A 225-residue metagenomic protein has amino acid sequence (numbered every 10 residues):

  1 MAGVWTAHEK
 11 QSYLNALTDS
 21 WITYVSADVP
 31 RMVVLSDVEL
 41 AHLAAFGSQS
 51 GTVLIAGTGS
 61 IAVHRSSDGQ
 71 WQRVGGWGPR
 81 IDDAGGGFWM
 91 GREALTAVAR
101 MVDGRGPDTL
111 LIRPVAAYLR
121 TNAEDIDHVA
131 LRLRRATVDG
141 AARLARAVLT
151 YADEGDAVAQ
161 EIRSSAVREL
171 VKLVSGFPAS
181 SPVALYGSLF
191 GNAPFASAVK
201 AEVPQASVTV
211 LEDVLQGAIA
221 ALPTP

Functional and structural regions predicted by a protein language model:
M1-V25, R31-V34, L43-F46, R134: Short beta-strand-loop/turn "lid" adjacent to the catalytic site in phosphate-handling enzymes
A2-W5, A56, S175, F195: N-terminal loops that bind phosphate or other acidic moieties and the adjacent beta-alpha structural core
V4-W5, G76-A84, Q205-T209: A short glycine/serine-rich beta->alpha loop
W21, T58-V74, A145, A193-V203: Acidic-glycine-rich active-site phosphate/pyrophosphate-binding loop
I22-P30, E202-T209: Structural alpha-beta junctions
V34-S36, E212: Short loop/edge segments at beta-strand edges and connector loops that shape dinucleotide/nucleotide cofactor-binding
A44-T52, T96-P225: ATP-binding/phosphotransfer module of carbohydrate and carboxylate kinases, centering on a glycine-rich
Q49-M101: Glycine-rich phosphate-binding loop of actin/hexokinase-like ATP-binding domains
